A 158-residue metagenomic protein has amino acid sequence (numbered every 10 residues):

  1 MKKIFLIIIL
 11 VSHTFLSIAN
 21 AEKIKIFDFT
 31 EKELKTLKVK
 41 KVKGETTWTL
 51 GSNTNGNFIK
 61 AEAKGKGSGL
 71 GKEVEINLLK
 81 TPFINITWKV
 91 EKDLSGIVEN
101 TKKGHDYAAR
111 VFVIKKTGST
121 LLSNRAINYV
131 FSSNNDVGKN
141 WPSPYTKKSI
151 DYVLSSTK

Functional and structural regions predicted by a protein language model:
I4-H13: Sec-dependent N-terminal signal peptides
T14-I18: N-terminal signal peptide c-region/cleavage motif recognized by signal peptidases
A21-V42, Y129: Extracellular carbohydrate-recognition regions
K23-K25, V153-K158: Activation corresponds to long, low-complexity, non-globular regions
T49-G69: Short carbohydrate-recognition loop motifs
E73-I84: Extracellular/lumenal carbohydrate-interaction signature centered on repeated Trp-anchored short motifs
K92-E99: Short amphipathic, basic-aromatic surface patches that mediate peripheral association with negatively charged
G104-D106, R110-L154: Extracellular/luminal beta-rich ligand-recognition and adhesion surfaces characterized by aromatic-Gly/Pro-enriched
